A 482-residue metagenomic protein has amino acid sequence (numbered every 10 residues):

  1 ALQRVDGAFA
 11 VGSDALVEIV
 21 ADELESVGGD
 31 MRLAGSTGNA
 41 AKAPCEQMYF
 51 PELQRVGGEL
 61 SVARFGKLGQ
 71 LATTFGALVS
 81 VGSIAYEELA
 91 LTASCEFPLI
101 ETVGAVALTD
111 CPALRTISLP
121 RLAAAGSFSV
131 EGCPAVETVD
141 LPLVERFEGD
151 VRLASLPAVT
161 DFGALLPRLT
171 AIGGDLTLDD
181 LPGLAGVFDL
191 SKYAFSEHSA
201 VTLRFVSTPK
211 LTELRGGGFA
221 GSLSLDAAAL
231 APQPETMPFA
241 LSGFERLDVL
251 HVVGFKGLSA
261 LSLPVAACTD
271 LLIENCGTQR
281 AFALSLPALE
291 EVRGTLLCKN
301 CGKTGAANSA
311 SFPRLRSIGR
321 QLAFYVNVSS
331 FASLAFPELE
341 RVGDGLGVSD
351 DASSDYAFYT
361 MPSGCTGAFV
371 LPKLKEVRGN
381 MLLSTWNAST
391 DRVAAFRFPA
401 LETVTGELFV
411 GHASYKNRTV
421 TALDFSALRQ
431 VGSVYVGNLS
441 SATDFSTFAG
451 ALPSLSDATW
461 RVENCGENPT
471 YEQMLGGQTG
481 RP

Functional and structural regions predicted by a protein language model:
D6-V17, G28-E46, G57-G69, T74 (+18 more regions): Concave beta-strand-loop units of leucine-rich repeat
V20-E23: Right-handed parallel beta-helix
L53, L122, L289, L339 (+3 more regions): ATP-binding pocket architecture of kinase catalytic cores
D444-T447, Q473-M474: Motif-centric detector for short Cys/His coordination patterns
N468-P482: Extracellular/luminal ectodomains of metazoan preproproteins built from arrays of small disulfide-bonded modules
